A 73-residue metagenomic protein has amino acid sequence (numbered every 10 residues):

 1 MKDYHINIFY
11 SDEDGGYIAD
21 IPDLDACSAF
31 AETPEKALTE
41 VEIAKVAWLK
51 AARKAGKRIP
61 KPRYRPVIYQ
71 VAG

Functional and structural regions predicted by a protein language model:
M1-H5, T39-G73: Short, charged, surface-exposed hinge/linker loops at domain edges that act as mobile lids or interdomain connectors
N7-F9, F30, Q70: Generic structural detector for well-ordered beta-strands
F9-L24: Short aromatic-glycine-(Arg/Gly/Cys) micro-motifs in beta-strand/loop hairpins
G15, F30, A55: Short glycine-rich loop/turn motifs that provide flexible caps or phosphate-binding loops at active sites
D23-K36: A short, exposed loop/beta-hairpin motif centered on an aromatic-Gly-Thr core
